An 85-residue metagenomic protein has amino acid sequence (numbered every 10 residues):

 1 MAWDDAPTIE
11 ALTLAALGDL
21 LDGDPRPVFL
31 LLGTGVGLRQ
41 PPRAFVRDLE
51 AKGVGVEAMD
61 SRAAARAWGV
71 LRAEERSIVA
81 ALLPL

Functional and structural regions predicted by a protein language model:
M1-A16: Conserved mixed alpha/beta catalytic, RNA-binding, or beta-rich assembly cores of soluble enzyme, regulatory
T13-L21, A67-W68: Short, charged beta->alpha transition segments
L20-E57: Mid-chain, well-packed structural core segment of small domains
L32-G37, S61-R62, L83-L85: Beta-hairpin (beta-strand-turn-beta-strand) motif
G55-A65: A short glycine-rich beta-strand->turn/loop micro-motif centered on a GG-aromatic cluster
A65-E74: Conserved phosphate-binding catalytic cores of ATP/NTP-utilizing and phosphoryl-transfer enzymes
E74-L85: A polyampholytic, Gly/Pro-enriched intrinsically disordered region
